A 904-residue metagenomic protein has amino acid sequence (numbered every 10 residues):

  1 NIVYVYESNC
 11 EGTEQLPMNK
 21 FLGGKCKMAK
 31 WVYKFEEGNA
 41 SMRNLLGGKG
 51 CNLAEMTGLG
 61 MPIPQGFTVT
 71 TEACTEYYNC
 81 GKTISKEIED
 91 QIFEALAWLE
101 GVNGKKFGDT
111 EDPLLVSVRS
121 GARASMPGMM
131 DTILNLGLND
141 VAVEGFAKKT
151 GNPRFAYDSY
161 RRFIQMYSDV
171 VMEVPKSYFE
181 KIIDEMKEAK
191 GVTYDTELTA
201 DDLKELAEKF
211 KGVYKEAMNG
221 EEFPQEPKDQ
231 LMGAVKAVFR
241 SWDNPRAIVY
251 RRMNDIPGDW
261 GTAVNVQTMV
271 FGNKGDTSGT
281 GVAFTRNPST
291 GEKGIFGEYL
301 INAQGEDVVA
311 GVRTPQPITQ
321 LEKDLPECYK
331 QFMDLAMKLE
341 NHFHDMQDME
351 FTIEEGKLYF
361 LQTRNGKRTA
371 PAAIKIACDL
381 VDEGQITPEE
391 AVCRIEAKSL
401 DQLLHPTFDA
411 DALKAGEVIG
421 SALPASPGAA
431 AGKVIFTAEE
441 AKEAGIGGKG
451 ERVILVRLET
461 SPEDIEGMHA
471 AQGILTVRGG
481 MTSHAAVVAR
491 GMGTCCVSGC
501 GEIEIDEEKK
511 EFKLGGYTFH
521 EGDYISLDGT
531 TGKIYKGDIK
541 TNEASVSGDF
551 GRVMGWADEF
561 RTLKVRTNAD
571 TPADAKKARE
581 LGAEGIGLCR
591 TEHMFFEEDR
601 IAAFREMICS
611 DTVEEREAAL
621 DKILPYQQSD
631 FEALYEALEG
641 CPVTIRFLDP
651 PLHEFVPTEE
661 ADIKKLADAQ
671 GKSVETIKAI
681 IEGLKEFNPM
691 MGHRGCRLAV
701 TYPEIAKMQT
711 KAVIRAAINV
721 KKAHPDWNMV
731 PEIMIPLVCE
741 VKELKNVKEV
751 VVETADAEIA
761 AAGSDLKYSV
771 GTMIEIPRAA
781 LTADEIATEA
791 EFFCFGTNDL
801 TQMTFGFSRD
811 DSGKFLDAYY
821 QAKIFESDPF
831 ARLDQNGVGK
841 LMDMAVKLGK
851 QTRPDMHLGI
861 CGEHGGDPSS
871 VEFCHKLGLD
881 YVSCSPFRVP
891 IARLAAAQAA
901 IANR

Functional and structural regions predicted by a protein language model:
N1-K27: Short, Lys/Arg-enriched N-terminal segments with co-localized hydrophobic residues within the first ~10-30 amino acids
G23-G416, E451-I454, S461-E466, Q472 (+10 more regions): Nucleotide/phosphate-binding sheet-loop regions of phosphoryl- and nucleotidyl-transfer enzymes
F67, V477-G479, S498-G501, C589 (+2 more regions): Short beta->alpha connector loops at strand-helix junctions that form conserved, small/polar/Pro-enriched
R119, V546, W556-R904: Conserved alpha/beta-domain cores
K357-Y359, S461-H469, G473, M481-V487 (+7 more regions): Glycine-rich phosphate/ribose-binding loops and adjacent secondary-structure elements that form binding surfaces
L361-T363, H520-N568, D574: C-terminal domain-closing interface element
Q385-A470, I534, D538-I539, F550 (+2 more regions): Protease-associated
